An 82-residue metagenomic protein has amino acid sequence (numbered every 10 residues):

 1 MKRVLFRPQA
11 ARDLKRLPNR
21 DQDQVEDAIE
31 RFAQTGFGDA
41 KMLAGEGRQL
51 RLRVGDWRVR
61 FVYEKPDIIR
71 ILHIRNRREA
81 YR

Functional and structural regions predicted by a protein language model:
M1-D23, F37-G38, R53-W57, V62-R82: Enriched for short, Lys/Arg-rich terminal
D27-R53, Y81: A short, surface-exposed loop/turn module that caps and links secondary-structure elements
